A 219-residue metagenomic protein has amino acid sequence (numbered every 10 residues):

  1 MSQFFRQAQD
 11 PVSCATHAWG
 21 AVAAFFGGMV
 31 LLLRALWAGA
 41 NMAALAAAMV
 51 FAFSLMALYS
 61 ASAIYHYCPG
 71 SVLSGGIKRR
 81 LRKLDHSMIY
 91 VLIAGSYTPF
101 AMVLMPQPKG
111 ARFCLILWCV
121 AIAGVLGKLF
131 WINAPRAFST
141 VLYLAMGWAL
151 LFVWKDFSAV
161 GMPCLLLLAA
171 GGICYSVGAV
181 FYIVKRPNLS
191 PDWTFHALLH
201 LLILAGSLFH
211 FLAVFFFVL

Functional and structural regions predicted by a protein language model:
M1-L219: Multi-pass alpha-helical transmembrane bundles in non-GPCR membrane proteins that perform intramembrane catalysis
